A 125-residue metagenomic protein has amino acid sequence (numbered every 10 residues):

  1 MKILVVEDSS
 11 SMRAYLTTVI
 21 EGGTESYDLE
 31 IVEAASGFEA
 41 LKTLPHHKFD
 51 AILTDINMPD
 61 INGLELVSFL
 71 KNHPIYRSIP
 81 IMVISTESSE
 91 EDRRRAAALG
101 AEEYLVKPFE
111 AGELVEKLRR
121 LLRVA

Functional and structural regions predicted by a protein language model:
E7: Conserved acidic carboxylate
S10-V32: Two-component/phosphorelay signaling modules centered on CheY-like receiver
E33-A51, R94: Acidic, metal-coordinating helix/loop segments flanking the phosphotransfer/catalytic sites of two-component signaling
D55, S85: Active-site residues of response regulator receiver
P59, S89: The feature encodes the CheY-like receiver
F109-L118: C-terminal output helix
